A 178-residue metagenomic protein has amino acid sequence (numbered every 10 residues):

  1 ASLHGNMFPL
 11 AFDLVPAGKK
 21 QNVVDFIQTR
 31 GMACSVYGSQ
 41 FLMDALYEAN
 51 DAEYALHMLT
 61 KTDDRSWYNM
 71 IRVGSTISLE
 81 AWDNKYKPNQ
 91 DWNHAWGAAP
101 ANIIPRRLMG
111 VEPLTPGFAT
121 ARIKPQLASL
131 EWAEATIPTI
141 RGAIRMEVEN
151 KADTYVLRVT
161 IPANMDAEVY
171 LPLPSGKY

Functional and structural regions predicted by a protein language model:
A1-L3, E48-D51: Short glycine/threonine-rich loop-to-helix capping motif typified by GTGT followed within a few residues by an Asp-Pro
A1-S39, H57-D64, Y68, V73-D83 (+1 more regions): Extended glycan-interaction surfaces of carbohydrate-active proteins
M7-A17, F41-A49, P105-V111: Well-ordered alpha-helical scaffold segments within catalytic/enzyme domains
G31, S35, D44, N93: Glycine- and other small-residue-rich loops at beta-strand/loop junctions that grip anionic moieties
E53-Y178: Non-catalytic C-terminal accessory modules of carbohydrate-active enzymes
